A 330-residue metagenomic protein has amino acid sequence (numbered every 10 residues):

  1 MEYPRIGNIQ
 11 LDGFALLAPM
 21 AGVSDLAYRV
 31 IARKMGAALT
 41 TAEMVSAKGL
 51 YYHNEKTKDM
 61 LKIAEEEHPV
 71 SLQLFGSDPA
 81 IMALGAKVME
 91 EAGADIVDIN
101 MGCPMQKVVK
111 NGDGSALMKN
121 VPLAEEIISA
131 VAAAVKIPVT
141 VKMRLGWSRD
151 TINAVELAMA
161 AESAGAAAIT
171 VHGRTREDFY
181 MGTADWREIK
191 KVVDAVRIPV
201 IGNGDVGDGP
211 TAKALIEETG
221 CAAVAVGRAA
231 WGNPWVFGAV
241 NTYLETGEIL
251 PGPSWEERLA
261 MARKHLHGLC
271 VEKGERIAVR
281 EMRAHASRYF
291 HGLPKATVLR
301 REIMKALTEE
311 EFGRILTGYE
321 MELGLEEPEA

Functional and structural regions predicted by a protein language model:
M1-A330: Flavin-dependent oxidoreductase catalytic cores
